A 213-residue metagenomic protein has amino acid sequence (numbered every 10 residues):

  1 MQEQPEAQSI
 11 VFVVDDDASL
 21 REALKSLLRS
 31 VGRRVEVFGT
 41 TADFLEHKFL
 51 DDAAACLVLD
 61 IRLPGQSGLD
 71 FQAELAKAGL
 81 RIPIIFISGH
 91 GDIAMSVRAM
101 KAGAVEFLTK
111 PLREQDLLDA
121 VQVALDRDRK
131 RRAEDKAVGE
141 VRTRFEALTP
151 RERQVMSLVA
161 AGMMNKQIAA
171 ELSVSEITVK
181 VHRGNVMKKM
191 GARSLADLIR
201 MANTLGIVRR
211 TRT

Functional and structural regions predicted by a protein language model:
M1-F12, A18, K25, T40 (+2 more regions): Non-catalytic signal-transmission and effector/linker regions of two-component phosphorelay proteins
Q4, V37-C56: Acidic, metal-coordinating helix/loop segments flanking the phosphotransfer/catalytic sites of two-component signaling
L59-D60, S88: Active-site residues of response regulator receiver
L69-R81, R98: Short amphipathic alpha-helix used as the core "switch/output" element in two-component signaling
D92-A94, L108, L112-V121, E171: C-terminal output helix
M164-D197: Recognition helix of helix-turn-helix DNA-binding domains
M187-T213: Basic, Lys/Arg-enriched C-terminal extension of HTH/homeodomain DNA-binding domains
